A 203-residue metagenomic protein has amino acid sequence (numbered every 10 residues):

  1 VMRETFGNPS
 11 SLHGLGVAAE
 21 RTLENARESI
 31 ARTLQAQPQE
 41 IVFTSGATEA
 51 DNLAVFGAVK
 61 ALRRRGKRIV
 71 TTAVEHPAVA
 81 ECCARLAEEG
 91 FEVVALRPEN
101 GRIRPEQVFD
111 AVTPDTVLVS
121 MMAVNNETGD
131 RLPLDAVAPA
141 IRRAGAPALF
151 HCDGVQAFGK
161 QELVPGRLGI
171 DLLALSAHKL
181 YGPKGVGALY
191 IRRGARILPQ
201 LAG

Functional and structural regions predicted by a protein language model:
V1-G203: Pyridoxal 5′-phosphate
